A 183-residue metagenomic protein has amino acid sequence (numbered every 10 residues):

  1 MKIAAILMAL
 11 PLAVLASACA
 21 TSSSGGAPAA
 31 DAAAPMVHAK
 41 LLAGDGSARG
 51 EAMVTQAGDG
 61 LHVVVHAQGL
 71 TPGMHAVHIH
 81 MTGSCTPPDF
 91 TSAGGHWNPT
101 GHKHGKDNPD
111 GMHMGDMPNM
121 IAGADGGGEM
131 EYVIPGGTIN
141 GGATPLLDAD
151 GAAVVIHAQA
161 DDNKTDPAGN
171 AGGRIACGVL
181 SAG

Functional and structural regions predicted by a protein language model:
M1-L7: Positively charged n-region of N-terminal signal peptides that target proteins for export
I3, S17-M74, I79-G183: N-terminal leader/targeting pre-sequences
L7-S17: Bacterial N-terminal signal peptides
